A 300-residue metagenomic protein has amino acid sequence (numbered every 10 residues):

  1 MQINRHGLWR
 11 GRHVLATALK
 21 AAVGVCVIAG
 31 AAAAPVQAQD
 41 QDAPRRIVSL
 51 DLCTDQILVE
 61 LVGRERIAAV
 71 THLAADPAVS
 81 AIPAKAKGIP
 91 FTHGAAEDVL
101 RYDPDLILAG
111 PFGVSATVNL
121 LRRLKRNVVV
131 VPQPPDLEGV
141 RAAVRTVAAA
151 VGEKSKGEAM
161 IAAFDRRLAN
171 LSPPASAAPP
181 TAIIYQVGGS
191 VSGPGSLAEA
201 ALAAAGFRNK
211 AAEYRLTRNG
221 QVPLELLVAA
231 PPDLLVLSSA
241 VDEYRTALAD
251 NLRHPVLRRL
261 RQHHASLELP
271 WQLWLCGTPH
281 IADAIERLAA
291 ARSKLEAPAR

Functional and structural regions predicted by a protein language model:
M1-A16: N-terminal secretory signal peptides that target proteins for export/translocation
T17-A31: Bacterial N-terminal signal peptides
A33-D40: Boundary at the C-terminal end of the N-terminal hydrophobic targeting segment
Q41-R46, L106, A116-S190, A211-E213 (+2 more regions): Extracytoplasmic substrate-binding proteins
R45-F112, T117, K210: A short, structured surface patch at a secondary-structure boundary
D51, T71, P111, Q186-V187 (+2 more regions): Short secondary-structure boundary segments
L73-A78, K85, S192-G220: Alpha-helical, coiled-coil/dimerization segments enriched in small aliphatic residues
A96-P104, L124, Q221-P231: Short helices/loops that flank or line small-molecule/ion binding pockets
